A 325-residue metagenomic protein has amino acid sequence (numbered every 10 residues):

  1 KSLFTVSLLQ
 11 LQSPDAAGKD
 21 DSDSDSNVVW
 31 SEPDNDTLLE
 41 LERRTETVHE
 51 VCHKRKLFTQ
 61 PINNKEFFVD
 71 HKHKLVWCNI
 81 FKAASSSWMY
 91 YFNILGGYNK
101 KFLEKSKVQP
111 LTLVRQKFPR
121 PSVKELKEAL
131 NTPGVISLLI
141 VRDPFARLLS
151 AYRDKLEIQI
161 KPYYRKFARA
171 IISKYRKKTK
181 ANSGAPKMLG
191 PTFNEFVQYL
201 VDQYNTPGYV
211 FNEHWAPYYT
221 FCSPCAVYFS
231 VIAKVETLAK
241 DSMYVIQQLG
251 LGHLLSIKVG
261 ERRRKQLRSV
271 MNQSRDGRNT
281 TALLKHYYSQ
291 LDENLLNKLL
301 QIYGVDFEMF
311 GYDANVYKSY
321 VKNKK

Functional and structural regions predicted by a protein language model:
K1-K325: Membrane-interface amphipathic segments in extracytoplasmic regions
